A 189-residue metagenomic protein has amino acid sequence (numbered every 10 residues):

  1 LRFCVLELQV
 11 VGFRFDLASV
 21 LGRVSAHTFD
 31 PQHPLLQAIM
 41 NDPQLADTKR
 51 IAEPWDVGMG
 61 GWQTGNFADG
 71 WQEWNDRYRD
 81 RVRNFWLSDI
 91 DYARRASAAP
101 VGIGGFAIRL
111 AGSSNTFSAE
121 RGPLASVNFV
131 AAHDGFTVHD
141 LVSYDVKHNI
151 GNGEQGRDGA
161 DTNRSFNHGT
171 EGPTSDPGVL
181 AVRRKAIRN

Functional and structural regions predicted by a protein language model:
L1-V24: Active-site groove signature of glycoside hydrolases
S25, D30-N189: Conserved alpha/beta catalytic core and glycan-binding cleft of carbohydrate-active enzymes
